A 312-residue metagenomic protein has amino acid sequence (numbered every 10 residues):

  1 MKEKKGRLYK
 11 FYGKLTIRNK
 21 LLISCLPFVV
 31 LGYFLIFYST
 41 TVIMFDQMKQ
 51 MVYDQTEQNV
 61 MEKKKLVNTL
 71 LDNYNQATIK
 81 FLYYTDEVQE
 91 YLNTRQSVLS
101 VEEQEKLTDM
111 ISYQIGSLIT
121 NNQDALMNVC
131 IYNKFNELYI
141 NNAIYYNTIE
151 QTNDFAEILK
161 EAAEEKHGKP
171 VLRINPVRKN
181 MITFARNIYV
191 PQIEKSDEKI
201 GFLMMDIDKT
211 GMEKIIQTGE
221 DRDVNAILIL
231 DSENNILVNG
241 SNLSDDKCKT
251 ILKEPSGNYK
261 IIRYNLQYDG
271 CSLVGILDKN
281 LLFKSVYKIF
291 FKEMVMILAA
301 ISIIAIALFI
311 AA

Functional and structural regions predicted by a protein language model:
M1-L15, N19, I36, Q47 (+10 more regions): N-terminal sensory and localization modules of signal-transduction and trafficking proteins
L15-S97: Juxtamembrane extracytoplasmic/periplasmic/luminal helical "stalk" adjacent to the first N-terminal
D72-M110, Y132-Y145: Extracellular/periplasmic ligand-binding regions of membrane signal-transduction receptors
M110-N122, S196-V238, L243: Solvent-exposed, extracytoplasmic
T120-D206: Extracytoplasmic/periplasmic ligand-binding sensor regions of membrane-associated signaling proteins
R178-Q192, E254-N265, C271-L273: A short beta-strand signature within small-molecule sensing/ligand-binding domains used in signal transduction
Y189-P191, M205-I216, E233, Y268 (+1 more regions): Helix-start (N-cap) segments at beta->loop->alpha junctions that couple sensory/regulatory domains to adjoining helices
V274, N280-A312: Cytoplasm-proximal transmembrane signaling helix
